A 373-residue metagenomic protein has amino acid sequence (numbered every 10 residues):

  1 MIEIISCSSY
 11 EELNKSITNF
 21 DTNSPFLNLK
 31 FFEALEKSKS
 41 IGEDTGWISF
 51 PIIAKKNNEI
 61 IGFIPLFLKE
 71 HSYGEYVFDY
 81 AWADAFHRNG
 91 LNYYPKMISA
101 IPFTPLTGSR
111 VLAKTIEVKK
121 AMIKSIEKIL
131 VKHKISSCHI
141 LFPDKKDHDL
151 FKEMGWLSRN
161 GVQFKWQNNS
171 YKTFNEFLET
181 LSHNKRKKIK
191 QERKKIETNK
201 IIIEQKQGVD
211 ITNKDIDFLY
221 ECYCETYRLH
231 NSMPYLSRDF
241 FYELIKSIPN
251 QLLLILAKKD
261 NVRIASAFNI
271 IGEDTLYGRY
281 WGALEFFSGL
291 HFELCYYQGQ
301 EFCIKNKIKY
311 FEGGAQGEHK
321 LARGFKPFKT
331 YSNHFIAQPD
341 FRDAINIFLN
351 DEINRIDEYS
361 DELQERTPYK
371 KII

Functional and structural regions predicted by a protein language model:
M1-I373: N-acyltransferase acceptor-side catalytic subdomain
